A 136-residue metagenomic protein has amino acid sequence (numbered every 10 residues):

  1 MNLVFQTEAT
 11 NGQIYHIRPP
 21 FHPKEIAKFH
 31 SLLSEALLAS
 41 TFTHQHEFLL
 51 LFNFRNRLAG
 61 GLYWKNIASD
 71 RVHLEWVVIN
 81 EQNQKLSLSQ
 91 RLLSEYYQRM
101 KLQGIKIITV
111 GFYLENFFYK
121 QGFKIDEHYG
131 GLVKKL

Functional and structural regions predicted by a protein language model:
M1-S40, Y129: Short amphipathic alpha-helix that is part of the acyltransferase structural core
E25-L58, Y63: Active-site rim helix/loop that mediates acceptor-substrate recognition in acyltransferases
R57-K65, R71-V78: Conserved beta-strand in the GNAT
V77-K85: A short, internal acetyl-CoA/4′-phosphopantetheine-binding micro-motif in the GNAT/acyltransferase core
K85-Q98: Conserved acetyl-CoA-binding loop-helix of GNAT-fold acetyltransferases
M100-Y113: Conserved GNAT acetyl-CoA-binding A-motif
G111, K124-L136: Conserved catalytic-core motifs of GNAT/GCN5-like acyltransferases
F118-F123: Conserved active-site tyrosine of GNAT-family acetyltransferases
